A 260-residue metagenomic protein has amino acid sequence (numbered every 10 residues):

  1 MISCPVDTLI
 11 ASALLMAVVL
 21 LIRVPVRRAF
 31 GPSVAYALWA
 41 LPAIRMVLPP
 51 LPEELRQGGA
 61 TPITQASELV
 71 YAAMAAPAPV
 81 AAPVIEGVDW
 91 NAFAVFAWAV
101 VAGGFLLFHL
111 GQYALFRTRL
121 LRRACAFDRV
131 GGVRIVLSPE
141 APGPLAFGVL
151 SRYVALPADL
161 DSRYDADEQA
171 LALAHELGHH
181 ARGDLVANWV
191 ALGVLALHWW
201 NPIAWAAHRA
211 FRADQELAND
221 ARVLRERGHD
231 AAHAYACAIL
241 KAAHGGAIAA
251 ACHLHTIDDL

Functional and structural regions predicted by a protein language model:
M1-G132, G143, V149-R152, L160-S162 (+1 more regions): Hydrophobic membrane-embedded segments
M46, G148, V154, V190-W205 (+1 more regions): Hydrophobic, aromatic-rich membrane-embedded alpha-helical segments
E54, G111, A174, A181-R182 (+1 more regions): Short helix/loop segments within enzyme catalytic domains that coordinate or immediately flank catalytic cofactors
A155-L173, A207: Short pre-active-site segment immediately N-terminal to the catalytic Zn-binding motif
L171-A172, E176-L185, W189-W200: Catalytic glutamate of the conserved HExxH
